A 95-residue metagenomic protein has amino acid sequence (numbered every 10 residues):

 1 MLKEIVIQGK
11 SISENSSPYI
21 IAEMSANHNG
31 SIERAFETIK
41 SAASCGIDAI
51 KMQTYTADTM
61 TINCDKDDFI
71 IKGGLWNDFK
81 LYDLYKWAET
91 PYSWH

Functional and structural regions predicted by a protein language model:
M1-I21, H95: N-terminal amphipathic alpha-helix/helix-capping segment at the start of soluble metabolic enzymes
E23, A42: Conserved, mostly hydrophobic/aromatic
S25-N27: Glycine-rich phosphate/pyrophosphate-binding beta-alpha loops
A35, P91, H95: Aromatic/hydrophobic pocket-lining residues that form the small-molecule binding cavity in soluble enzyme cores
D48-E89: Glycine-rich, proline-tolerant flexible connector loops at the mouths of alpha/beta enzymes
